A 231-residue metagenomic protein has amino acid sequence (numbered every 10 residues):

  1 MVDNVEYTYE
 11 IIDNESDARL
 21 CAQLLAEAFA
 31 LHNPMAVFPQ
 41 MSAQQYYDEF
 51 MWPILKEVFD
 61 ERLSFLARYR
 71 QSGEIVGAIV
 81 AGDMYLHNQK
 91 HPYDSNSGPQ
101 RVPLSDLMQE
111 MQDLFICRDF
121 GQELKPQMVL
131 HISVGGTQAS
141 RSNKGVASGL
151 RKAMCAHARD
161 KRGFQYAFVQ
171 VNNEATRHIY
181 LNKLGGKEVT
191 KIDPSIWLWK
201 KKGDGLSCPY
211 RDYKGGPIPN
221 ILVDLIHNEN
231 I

Functional and structural regions predicted by a protein language model:
M1-R19, Q23, E27, H32 (+1 more regions): Conserved N-terminal entry element of GNAT/NAT acetyltransferase domains
V2-T8, A158, L206-I231: C-terminal helix/juxtamembrane-tail motif
Q23-M41, H87-Q89: Helix-loop element at the rim of GNAT/NAT acetyltransferase active sites that forms part of the acceptor-substrate
F38-S64, Y69-R70, V80, D119: Active-site rim helix/loop that mediates acceptor-substrate recognition in acyltransferases
E74-V134, T190-K214: Conserved acyl-donor/pantetheine-binding loop and adjacent beta-alpha core of acyl/acetyltransferases and related
M128-I132, A158-N172: Conserved GNAT acetyl-CoA-binding A-motif
H131-A158: Conserved acetyl-CoA-binding loop-helix of GNAT-fold acetyltransferases
L181-I192: Conserved acetyl-CoA-binding loop of GNAT-fold acetyltransferases
